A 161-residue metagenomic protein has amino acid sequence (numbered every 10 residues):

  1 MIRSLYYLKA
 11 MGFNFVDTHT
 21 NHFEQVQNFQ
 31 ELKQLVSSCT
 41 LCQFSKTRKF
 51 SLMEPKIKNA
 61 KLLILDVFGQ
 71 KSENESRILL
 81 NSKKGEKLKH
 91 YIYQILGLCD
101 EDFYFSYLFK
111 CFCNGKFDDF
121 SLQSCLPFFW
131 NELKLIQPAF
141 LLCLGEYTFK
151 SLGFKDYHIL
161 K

Functional and structural regions predicted by a protein language model:
I2-K161: A polyanion-binding, active-site-adjacent surface
